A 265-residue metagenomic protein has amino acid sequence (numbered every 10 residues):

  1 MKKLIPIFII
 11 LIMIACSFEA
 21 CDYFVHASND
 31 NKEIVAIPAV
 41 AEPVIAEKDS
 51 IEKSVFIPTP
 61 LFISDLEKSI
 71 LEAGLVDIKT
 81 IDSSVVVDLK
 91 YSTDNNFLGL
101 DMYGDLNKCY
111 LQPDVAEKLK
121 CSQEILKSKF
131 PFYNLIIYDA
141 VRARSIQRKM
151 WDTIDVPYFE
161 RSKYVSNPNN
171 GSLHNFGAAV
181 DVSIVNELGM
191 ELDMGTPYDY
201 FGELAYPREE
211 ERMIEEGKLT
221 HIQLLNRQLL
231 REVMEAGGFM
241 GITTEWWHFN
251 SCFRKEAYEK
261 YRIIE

Functional and structural regions predicted by a protein language model:
M1-L4: Positively charged n-region of N-terminal signal peptides that target proteins for export
I7-I14: Hydrophobic alpha-helical membrane-embedded or membrane-associated segments
D22-A140, D152-T153, P157-T244, F253-E265: Extracytoplasmic cell-surface/polysaccharide-interacting catalytic and binding patches
A143: Segments that shape or occlude catalytic/ligand-binding pockets
K149: Catalytic and binding regions of secreted/periplasmic enzymes and modules that target cell-wall glycans
F249: Conserved metal-phosphate-binding beta-hairpin within the catalytic cores of diverse ATP-dependent phosphoryl-transfer
